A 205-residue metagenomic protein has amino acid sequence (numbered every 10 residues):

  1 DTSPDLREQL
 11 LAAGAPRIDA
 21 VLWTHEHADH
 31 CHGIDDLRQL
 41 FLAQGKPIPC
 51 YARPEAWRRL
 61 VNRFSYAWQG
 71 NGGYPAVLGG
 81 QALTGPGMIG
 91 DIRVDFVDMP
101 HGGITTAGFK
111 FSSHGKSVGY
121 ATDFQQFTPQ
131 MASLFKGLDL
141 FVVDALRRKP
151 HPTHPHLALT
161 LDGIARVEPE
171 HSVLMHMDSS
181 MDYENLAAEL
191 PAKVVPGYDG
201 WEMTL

Functional and structural regions predicted by a protein language model:
D1-A13, G79-Q130, D199-L205: Core dinuclear metal-dependent hydrolase active-site scaffold
D1-P4, D19-D29, A52-R53, G119-F124 (+3 more regions): Active-site neighborhood of phospho(di)ester-bond hydrolases with catalytic His/Asp-centered motifs
T2-A52, G137-L140: Active-site metal-binding motif and surrounding structural segment of the metallo-beta-lactamase
L6, D29, R58, K149 (+1 more regions): Glycine-rich nucleotide phosphate-binding loop and flanking beta-alpha elements of Rossmann-like dinucleotide-binding
A13-A15, D35-Q39, F64-A67, F109-K110 (+3 more regions): Short, glycine/charged-enriched secondary-structure capping and boundary segments
P16, A76, I92, K136 (+1 more regions): Structured loop/turn residues at beta-strand edges in well-structured enzyme cores
Q44-I48, A56-G80: Active-site neighborhood of divalent metal-dependent phosphoester bond hydrolases
Q125-L205: Cap/insert and terminal regions of metallo-dependent hydrolase folds
